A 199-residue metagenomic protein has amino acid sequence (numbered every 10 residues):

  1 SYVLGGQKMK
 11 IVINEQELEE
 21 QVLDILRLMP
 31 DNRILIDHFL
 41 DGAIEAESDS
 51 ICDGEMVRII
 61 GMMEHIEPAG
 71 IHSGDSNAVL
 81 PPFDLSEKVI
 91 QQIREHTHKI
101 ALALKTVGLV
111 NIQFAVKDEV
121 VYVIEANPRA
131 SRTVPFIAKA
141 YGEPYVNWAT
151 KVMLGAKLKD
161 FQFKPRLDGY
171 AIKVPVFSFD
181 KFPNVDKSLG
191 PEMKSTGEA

Functional and structural regions predicted by a protein language model:
Y2-A199: ATP-dependent carboxylate activation and anion-phosphoryl transfer catalytic cores that bind Mg-ATP to form
